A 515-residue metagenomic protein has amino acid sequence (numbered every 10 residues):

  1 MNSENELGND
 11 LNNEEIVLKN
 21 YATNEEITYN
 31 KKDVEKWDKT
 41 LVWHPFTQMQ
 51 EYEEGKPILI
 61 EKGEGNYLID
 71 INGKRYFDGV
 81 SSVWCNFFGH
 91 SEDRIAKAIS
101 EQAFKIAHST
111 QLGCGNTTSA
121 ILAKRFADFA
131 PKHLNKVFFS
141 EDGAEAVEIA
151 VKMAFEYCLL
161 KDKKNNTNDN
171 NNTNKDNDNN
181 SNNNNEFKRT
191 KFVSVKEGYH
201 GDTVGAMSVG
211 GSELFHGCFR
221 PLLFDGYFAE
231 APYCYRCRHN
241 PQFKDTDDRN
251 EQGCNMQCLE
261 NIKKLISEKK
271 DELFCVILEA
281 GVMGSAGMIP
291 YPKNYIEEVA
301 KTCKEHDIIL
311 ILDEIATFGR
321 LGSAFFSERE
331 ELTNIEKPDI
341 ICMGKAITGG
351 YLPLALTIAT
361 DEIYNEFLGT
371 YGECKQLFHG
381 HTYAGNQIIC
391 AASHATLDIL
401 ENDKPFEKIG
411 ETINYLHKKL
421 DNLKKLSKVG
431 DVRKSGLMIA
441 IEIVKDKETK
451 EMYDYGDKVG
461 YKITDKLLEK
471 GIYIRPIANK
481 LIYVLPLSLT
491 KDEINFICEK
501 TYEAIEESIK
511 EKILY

Functional and structural regions predicted by a protein language model:
M1-L7: Universal eukaryotic N-terminal targeting presequences
G8-N166, N183-Y515: Conserved N-terminal phosphate-binding loop of PLP-dependent enzymes in the Aspartate aminotransferase
T167-N183: Intrinsically disordered, low-complexity regions enriched in glycine and serine
